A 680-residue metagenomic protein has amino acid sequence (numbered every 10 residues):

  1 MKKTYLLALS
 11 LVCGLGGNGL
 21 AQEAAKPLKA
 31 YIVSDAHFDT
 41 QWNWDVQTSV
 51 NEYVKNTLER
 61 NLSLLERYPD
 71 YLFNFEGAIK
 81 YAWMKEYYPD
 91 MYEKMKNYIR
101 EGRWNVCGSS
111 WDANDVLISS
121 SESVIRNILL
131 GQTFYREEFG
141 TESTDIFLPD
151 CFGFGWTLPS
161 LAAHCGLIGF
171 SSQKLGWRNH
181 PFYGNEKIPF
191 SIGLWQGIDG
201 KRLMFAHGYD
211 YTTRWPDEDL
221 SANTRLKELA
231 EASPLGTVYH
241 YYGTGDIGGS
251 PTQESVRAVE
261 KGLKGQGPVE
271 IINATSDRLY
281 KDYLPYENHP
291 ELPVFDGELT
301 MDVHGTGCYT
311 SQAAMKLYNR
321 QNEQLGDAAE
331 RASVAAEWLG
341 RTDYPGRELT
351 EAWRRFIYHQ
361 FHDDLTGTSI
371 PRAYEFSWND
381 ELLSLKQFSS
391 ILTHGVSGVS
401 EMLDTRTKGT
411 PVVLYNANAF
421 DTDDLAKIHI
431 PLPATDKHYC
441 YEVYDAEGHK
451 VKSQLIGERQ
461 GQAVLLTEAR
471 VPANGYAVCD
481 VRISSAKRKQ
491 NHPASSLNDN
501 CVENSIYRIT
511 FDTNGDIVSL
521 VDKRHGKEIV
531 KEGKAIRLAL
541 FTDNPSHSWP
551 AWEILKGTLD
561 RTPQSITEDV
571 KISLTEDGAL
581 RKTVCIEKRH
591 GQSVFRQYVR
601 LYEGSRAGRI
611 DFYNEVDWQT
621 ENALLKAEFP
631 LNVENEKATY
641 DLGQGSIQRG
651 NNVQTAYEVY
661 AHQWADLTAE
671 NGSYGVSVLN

Functional and structural regions predicted by a protein language model:
M1-A25: Bacterial Sec-dependent N-terminal signal peptides
L9, L158-L161, S191, E260 (+7 more regions): C-terminal (or distal) subdomains of carbohydrate-active enzymes
Q22-N127, F134-E137, H164-I168, L175 (+6 more regions): N-terminal catalytic cores of secreted or lumenal carbohydrate-active enzymes
Y31-D39, I188-R406, Y415-A417, L466-T467 (+1 more regions): Active-site and substrate-binding clefts of carbohydrate-active enzymes
Q47, G77-W83, A113-D115, T144-G153 (+9 more regions): Conserved short loop/turn motifs at secondary-structure junctions
K94-G102, E122, G155-R214: Surface-exposed loop and adjacent secondary-structure segments within mature catalytic domains
V124-F152, W156-T157, H164, T224-Y242: CE4/NodB-like, metal-dependent polysaccharide N-deacetylase domain that modifies extracellular/periplasmic N-acetylated
R136-R178, S191, N632-E636, D641-G643: Zinc-dependent metallopeptidase catalytic helix centered on the HExxH motif and its immediate flanking segment
